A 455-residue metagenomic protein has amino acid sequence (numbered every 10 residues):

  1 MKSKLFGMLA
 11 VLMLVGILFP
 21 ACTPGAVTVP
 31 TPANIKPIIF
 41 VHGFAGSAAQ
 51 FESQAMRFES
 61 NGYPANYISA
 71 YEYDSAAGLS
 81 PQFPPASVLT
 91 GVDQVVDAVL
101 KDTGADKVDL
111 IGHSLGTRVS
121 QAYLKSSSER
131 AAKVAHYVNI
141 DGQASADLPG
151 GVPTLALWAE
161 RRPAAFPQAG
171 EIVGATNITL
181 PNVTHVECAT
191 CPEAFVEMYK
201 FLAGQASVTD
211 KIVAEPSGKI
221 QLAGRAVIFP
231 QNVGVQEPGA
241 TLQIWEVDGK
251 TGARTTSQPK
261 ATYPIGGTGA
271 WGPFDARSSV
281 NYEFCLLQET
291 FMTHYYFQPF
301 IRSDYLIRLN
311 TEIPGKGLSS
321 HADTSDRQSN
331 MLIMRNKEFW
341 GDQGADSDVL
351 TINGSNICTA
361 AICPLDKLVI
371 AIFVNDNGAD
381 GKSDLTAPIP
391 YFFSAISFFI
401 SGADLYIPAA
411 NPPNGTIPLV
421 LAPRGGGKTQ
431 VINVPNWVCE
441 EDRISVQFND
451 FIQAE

Functional and structural regions predicted by a protein language model:
M1-L9: Bacterial N-terminal signal peptides that target proteins for export
I17-A21: C-terminal motif of bacterial Sec signal peptides marking the signal peptidase cleavage site
T23-G25: Bacterial signal peptide processing site
I38-F44, A48-A49, S53-P64, S69-F166: Serine-dependent carboxylesterase/thioesterase catalytic core of lipase-like alpha/beta-hydrolase/SGNH enzymes
V183-P192: Catalytic histidine-centered segment of alpha/beta-hydrolase-like enzymes
Y199, A203-I220: Beta-strand-rich domain onsets/edges
R225-N232, W245-E455: Preference for solvent-exposed, low-hydrophobicity sequence contexts
E237-V247: Hydrophobic beta-strand segments
